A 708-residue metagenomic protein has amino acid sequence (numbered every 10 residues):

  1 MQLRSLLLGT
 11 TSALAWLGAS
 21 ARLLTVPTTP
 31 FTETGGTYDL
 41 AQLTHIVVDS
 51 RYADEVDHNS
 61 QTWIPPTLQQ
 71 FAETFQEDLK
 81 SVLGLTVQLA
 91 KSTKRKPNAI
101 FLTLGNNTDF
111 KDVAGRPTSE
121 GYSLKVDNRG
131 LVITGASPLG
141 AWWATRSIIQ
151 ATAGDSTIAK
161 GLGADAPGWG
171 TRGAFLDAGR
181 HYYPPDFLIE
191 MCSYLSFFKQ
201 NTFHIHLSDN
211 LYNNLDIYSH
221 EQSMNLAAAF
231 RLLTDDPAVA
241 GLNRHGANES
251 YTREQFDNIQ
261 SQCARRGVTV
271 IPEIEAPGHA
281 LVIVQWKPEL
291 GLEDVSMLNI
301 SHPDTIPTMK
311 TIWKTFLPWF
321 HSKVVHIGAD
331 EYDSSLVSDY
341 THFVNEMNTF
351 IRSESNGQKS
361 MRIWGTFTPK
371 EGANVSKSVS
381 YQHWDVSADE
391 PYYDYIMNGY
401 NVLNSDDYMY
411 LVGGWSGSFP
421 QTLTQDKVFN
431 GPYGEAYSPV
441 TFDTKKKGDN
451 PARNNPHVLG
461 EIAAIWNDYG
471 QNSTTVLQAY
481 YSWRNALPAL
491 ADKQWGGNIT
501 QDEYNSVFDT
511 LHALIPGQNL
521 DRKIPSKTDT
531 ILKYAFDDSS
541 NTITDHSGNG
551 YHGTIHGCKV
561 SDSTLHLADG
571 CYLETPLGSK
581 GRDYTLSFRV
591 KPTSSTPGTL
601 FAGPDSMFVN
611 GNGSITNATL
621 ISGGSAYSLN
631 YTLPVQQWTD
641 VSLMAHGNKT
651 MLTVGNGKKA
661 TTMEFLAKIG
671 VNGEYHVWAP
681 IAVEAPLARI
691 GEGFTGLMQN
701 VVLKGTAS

Functional and structural regions predicted by a protein language model:
M1-A21: Fungal secretory targeting signals
W16-P167, L317, M361-T368, V375-V379 (+1 more regions): Acidic, contiguous N-terminal accessory segments
I46, S137, L195, V270 (+4 more regions): Conserved, mostly hydrophobic/aromatic
K111, G115-S296, D304, L317 (+1 more regions): Feature activates predominantly on carbohydrate-active enzymes
R172-L176, F203-I205, V270-I274, V325-I327 (+4 more regions): Hydrophobic faces of well-ordered beta-strands that scaffold small-molecule active sites in alpha/beta enzyme cores
I283, P288-S380, W384-G399: Active-site neighborhood of glycoside hydrolase catalytic domains
V375-K377, V386-D538: Flexible, acidic glycine-rich loops studded with aromatic residues
P525-S708: Extracellular glycan-associated modules
